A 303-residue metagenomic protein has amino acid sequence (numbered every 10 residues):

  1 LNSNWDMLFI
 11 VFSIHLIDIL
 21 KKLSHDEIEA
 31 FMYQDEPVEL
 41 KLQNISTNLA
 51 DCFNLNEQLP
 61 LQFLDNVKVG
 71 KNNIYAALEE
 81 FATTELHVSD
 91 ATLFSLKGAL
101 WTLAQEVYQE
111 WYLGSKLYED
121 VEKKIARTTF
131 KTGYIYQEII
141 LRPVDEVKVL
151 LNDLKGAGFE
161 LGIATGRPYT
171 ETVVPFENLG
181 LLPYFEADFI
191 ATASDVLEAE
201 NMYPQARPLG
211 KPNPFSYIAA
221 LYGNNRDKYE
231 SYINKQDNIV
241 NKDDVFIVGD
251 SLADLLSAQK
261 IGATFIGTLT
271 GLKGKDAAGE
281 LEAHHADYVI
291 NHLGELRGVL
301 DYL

Functional and structural regions predicted by a protein language model:
L1-E138: A metal-dependent, Asp-based hydrolase signature
R127-T129, I135-Y136, I140-K148, G162 (+1 more regions): Substrate-recognition "cap/lid" segment bordering the active-site pocket of phosphatases
L151-K155, L221, L255-K260: Surface-exposed amphipathic alpha-helices with a cationic face
R167-P168, P212, D250, L272 (+1 more regions): Short beta->alpha linker loops
A191-T192, D287-E295: Short acidic-hydrophobic, aromatic-tinged amphipathic segments that line or gate anion-handling sites
D244-Y288: Acidic, Mg2+-coordinating phosphoryl-transfer loop and its flanking beta/alpha structural elements, shared across
E295-L303: Short amphipathic alpha-helix with an adjacent loop that forms part of the alpha/beta core around
